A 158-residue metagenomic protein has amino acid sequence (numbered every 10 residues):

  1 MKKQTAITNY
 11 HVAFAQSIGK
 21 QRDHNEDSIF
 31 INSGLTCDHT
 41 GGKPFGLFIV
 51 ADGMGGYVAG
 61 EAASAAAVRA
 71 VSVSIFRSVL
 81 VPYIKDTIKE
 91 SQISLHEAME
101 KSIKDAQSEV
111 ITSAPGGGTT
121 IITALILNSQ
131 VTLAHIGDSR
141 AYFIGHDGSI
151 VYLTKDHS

Functional and structural regions predicted by a protein language model:
M1-S158: PP2C/PPM-type serine/threonine phosphatase catalytic domain
